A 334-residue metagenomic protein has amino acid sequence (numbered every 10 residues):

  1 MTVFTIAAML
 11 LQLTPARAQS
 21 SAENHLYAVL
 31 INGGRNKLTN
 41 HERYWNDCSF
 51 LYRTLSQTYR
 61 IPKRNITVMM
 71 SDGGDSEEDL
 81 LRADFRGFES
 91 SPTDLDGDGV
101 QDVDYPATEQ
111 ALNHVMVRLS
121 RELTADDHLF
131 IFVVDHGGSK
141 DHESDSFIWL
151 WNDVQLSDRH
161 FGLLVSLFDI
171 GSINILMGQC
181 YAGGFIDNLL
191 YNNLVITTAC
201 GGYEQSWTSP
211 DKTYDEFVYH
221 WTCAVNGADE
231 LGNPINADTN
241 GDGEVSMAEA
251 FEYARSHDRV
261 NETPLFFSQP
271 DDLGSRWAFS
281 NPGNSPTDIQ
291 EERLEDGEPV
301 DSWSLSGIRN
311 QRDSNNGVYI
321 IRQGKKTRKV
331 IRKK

Functional and structural regions predicted by a protein language model:
R17-D126, P282: Boundary/activation segment at the start of structured domains
G33-E42, D96-Y105, S146-N152, W207-D211 (+1 more regions): Second-shell loop/turn segments in exported
G34-L38, D72-S76, D135-D141, V154-Q155 (+3 more regions): Solvent-exposed loop/turn segments at secondary-structure junctions within structured extracellular/periplasmic domains
Y44, L80-Q101, S144-S146, P234-M247 (+1 more regions): Acidic, glycine-anchored loop motifs typical of Ca2+
S49, I173-F267: Active-site-proximal C-terminal subdomain of hydrolase catalytic domains
L80, G87-A107, E122-T124, V134-F168: A short, glycine/acidic-enriched catalytic loop
N284-N310: Residue-level detector of functionally pivotal "anchor" positions at catalytic/ligand-binding pockets or at interdomain
V318-K334: C-terminal tail/sorting-segment detector
